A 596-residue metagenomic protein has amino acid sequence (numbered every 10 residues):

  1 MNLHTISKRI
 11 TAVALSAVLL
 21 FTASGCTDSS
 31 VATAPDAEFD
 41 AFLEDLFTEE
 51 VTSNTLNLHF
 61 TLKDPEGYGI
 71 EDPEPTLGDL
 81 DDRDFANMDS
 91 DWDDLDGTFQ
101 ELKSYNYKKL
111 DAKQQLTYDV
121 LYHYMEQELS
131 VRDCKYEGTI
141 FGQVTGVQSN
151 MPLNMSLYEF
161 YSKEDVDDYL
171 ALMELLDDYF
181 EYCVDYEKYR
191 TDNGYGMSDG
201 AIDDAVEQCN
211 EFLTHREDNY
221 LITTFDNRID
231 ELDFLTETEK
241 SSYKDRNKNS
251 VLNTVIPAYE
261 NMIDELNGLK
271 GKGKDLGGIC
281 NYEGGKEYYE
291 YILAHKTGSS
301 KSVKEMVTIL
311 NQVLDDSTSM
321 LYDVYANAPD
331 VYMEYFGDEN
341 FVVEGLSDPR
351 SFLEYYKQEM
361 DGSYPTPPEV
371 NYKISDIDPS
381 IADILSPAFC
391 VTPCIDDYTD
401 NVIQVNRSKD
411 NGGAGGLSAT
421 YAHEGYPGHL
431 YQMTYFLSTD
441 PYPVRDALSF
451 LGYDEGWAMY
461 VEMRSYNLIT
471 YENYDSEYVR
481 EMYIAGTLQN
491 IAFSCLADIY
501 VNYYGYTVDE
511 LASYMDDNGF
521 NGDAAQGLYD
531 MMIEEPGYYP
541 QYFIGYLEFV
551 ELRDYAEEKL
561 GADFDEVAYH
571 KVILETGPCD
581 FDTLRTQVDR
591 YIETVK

Functional and structural regions predicted by a protein language model:
N2-T11: Bacterial N-terminal signal peptides that target proteins for export
A12-L20: Hydrophobic helical h-region of N-terminal Sec-dependent signal peptides in bacterial secretory/periplasmic proteins
F21-G25: C-terminal motif of bacterial Sec signal peptides marking the signal peptidase cleavage site
D28-K596: N-terminal maturation segment of proteins
